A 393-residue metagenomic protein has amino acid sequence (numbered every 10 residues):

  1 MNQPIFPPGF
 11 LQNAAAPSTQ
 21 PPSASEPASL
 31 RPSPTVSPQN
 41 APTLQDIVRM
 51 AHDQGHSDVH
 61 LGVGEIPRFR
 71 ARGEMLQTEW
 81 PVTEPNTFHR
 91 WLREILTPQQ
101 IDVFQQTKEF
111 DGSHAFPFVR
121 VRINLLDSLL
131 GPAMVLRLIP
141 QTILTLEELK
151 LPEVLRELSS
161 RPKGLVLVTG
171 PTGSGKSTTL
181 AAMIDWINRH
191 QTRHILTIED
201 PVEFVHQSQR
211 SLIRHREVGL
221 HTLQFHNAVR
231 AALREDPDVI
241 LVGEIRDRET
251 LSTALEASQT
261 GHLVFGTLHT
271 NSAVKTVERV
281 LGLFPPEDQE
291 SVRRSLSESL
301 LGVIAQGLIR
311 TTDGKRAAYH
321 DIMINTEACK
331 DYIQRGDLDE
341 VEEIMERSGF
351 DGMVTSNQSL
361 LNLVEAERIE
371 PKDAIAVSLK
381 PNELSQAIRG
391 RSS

Functional and structural regions predicted by a protein language model:
N2-S393: Short, flexible helix-loop junctions that flank or precede catalytic/ligand sites
